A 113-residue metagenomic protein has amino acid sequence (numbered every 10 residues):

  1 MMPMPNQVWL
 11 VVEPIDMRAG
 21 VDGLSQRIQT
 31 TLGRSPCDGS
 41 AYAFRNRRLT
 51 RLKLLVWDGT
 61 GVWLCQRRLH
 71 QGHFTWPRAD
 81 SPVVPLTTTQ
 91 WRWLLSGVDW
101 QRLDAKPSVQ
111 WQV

Functional and structural regions predicted by a protein language model:
M1-V113: Polybasic/polar functional segments that serve as interface/processing modules
